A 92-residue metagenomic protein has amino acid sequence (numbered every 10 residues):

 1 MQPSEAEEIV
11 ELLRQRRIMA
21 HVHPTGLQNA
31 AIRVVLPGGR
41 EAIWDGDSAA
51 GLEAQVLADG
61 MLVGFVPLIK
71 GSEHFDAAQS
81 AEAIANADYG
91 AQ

Functional and structural regions predicted by a protein language model:
M1-G38, M61-F65: Negatively charged, low-complexity tracts enriched in Asp/Glu with abundant Ser/Thr
E5-E11, E41, E53, E73 (+1 more regions): Glutamate identity and glutamate-enriched acidic tracts
I9, G64-Q92: Ampiphathic alpha-helical segments that act as solvent-exposed interaction surfaces
A20, I32-V34, A42-W44, A54-V56 (+2 more regions): Hydrophobic beta-strand residues in large extracellular and virion-surface proteins
R40-F75: Intrinsically disordered, low-complexity regulatory segments enriched in Ser/Thr/Pro and charged residues
